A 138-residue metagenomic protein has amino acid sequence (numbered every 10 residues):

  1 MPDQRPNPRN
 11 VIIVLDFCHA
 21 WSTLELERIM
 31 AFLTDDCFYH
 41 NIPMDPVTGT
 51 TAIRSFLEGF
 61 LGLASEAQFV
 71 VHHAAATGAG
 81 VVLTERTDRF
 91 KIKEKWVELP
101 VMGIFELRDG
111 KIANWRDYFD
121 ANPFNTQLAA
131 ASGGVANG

Functional and structural regions predicted by a protein language model:
M1-D35, A131-G138: Short, low-complexity N-terminal intrinsically disordered segments enriched in polar/charged residues
F17, I29-M30, C37, G49 (+4 more regions): Hydrophobic pocket/interface hotspot
L26-G80: A solvent-exposed, acidic/Ser-Thr-rich amphipathic alpha-helical stretch
Q68-V70, V97-M102: Short, surface-exposed coil-to-beta transition loops
A76-T77, K91, L107: Generic beta-strand structural signal
G78-D88: A short hydrophobic beta-strand element
F90-E98: Short, cysteine-centered beta-strand-loop-beta hairpins and adjacent loop/turn segments enriched in charged/polar
R116-G138: Low-complexity, intrinsically disordered terminal/linker segments enriched in charged and Gly/Pro repeats
